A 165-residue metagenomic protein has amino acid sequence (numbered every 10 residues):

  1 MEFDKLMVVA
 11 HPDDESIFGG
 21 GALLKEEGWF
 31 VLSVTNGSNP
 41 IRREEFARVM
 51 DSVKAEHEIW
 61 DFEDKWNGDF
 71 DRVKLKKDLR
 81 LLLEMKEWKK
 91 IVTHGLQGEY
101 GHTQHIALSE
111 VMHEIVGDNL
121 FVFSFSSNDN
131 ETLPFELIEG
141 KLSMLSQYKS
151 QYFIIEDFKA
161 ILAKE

Functional and structural regions predicted by a protein language model:
M1-E87, H113-G117: Active-site rim/loop-helix segments in enzyme catalytic domains that contact anionic ligands
M1-V8, D69-E165: Metal-dependent de-N-acetylase/amidase catalytic core
